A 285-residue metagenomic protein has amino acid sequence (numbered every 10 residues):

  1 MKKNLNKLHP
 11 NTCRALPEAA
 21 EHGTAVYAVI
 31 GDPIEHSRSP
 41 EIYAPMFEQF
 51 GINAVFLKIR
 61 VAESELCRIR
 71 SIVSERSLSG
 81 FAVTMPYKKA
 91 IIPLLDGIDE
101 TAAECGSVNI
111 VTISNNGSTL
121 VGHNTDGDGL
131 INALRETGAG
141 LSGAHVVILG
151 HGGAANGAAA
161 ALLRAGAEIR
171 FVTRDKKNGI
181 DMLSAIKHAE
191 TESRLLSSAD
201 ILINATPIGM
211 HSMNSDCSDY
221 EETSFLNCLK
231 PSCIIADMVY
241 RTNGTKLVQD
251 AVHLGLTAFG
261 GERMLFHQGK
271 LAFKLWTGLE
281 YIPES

Functional and structural regions predicted by a protein language model:
K7, C13-T137, L254: Phosphate/diphosphate ligand-binding glycine-rich loop within oxidoreductases
G31, N124-G127, L134, G138-A139 (+2 more regions): Glycine-rich adenosine-cofactor-binding loop
P33, R174-K176, R241: Residues in the short beta-alpha loop(s) of Rossmann-like NAD(P)-binding domains
L57, R170, F259: Conserved beta-strand positions in the Rossmann-like core of class I SAM-dependent methyltransferases
N132, R241, L256-P283: Active-site capping/gating segments
R164-E168, L254-T257: Conserved S-adenosyl-L-methionine
A165-S184: NAD(P)-binding Rossmann-fold cofactor-contacting core
S184-A258: Rossmann-like adenosine-cofactor binding region
